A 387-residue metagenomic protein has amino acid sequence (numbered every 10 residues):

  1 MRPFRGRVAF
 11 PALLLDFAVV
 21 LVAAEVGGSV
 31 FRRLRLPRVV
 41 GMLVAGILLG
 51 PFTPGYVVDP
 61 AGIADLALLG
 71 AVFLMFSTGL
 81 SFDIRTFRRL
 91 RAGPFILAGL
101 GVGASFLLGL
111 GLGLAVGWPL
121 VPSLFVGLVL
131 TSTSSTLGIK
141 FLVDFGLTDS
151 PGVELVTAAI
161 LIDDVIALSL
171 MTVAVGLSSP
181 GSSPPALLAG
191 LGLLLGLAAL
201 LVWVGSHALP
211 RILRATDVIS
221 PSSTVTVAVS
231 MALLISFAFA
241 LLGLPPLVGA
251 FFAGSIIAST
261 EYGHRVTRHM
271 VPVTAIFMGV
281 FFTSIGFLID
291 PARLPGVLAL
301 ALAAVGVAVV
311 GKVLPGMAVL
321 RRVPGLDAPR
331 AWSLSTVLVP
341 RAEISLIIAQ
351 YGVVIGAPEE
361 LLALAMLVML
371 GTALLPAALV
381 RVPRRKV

Functional and structural regions predicted by a protein language model:
M1-V387: Transmembrane helical cores of multi-pass secondary ion antiporters/exchangers
